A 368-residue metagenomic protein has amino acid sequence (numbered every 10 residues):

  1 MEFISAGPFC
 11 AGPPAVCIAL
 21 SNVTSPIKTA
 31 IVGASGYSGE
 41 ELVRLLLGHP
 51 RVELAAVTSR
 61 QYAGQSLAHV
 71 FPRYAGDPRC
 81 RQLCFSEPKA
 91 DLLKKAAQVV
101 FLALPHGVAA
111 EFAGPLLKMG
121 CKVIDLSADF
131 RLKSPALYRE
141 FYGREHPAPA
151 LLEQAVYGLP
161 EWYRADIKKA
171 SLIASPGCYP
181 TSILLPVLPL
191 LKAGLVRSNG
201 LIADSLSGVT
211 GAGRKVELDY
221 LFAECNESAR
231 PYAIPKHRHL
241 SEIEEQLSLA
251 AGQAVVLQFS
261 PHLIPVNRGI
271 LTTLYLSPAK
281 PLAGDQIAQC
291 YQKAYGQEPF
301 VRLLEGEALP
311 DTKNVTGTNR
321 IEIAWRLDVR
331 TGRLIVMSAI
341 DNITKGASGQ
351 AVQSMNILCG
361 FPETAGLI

Functional and structural regions predicted by a protein language model:
F3, C10, V16-E227, Y232-I234 (+3 more regions): N-terminal Rossmann-like NAD(P) cofactor-binding subdomain of oxidoreductases, focused on the glycine-rich
Y37, Q154, C178-L185, I234-E242 (+5 more regions): Conserved active-site and cofactor/substrate-binding residues in soluble primary-metabolism enzymes
E41, L45, L185-P189, E242-Q246 (+2 more regions): Alpha-helical scaffold segments in soluble metabolic enzymes
L47-R51, K192-V196, H237, E245-G252 (+4 more regions): Generic secondary-structure signature for well-ordered alpha-helical cores
A170, E227-A229, G269-T273, R333-I335: Short, solvent-exposed beta-strand edge segments and adjacent coil->beta transition regions
P231-P235, H262-P265, D311-V315: Short Gly/Pro-enriched turn/cap motifs at secondary-structure boundaries
K236-F259, L263, N267, L271: Oxyanion-binding "anion nests"
T272-I368: C-terminal active-site/capping subdomain that shapes the small-molecule cofactor and substrate pocket of enzyme
